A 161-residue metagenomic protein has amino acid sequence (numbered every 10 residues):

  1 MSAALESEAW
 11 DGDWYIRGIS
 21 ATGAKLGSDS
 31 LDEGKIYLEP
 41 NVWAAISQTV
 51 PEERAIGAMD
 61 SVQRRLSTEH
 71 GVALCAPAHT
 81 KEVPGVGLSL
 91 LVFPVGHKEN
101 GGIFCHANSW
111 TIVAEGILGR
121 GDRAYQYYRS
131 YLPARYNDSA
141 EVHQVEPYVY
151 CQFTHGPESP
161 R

Functional and structural regions predicted by a protein language model:
M1-R161: Acidic, mature catalytic/reactive cores of soluble proteins
